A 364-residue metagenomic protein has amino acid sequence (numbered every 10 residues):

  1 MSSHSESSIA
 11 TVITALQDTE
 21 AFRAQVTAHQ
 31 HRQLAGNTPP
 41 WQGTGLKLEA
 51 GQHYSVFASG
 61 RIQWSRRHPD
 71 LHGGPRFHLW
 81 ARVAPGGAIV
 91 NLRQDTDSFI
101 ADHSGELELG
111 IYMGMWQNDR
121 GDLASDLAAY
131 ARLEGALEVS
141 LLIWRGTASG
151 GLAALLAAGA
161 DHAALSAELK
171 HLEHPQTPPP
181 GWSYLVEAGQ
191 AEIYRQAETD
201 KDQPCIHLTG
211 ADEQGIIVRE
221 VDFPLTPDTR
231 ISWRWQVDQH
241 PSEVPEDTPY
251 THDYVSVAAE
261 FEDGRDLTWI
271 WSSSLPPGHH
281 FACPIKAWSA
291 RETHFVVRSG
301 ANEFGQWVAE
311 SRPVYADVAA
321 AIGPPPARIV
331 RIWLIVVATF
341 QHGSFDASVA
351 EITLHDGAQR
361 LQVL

Functional and structural regions predicted by a protein language model:
M1-L169, T177-P178, Y250-H252, S273-P284: Acidic, Ser/Thr/Pro
V26-H31, A84-P85, A191-I217: Short carbohydrate-recognition loop motifs
P40, C205-P227, H240-S242, E292-V296: Secreted extracellular polysaccharide-interacting domains
L46-E49, E220-I231, A301-F304: Extracellular/lumenal carbohydrate-interaction signature centered on repeated Trp-anchored short motifs
S59-R61, Y112-G114, R234-H240, E262 (+2 more regions): Solvent-exposed strand-to-loop "edge" motifs in beta-rich extracellular domains
W80-A81, D238-Q306, F345-S348: Extracellular ligand-binding interfaces
L109, D119-D126, P249-V257, R291-G300 (+1 more regions): Extracellular beta-strand ligand-recognition surfaces/modules
W144-D161, R265-I285, F304, A338-L364: Extracellular polysaccharide-targeting segments
